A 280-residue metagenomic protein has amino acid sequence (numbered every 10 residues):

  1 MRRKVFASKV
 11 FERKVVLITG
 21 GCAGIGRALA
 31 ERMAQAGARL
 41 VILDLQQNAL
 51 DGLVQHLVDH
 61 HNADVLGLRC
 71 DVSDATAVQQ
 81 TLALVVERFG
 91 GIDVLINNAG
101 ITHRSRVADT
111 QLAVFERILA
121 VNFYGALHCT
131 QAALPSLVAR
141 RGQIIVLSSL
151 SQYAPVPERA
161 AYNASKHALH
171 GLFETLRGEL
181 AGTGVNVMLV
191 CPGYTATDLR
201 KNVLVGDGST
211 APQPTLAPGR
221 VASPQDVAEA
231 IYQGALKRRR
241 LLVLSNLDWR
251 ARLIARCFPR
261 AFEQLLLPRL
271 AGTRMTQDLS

Functional and structural regions predicted by a protein language model:
V15, G20-A23: Conserved glycine-rich cofactor-binding loop
A38-L53: Conserved glycine-rich Rossmann-like NAD(P)H-binding loop of the short-chain dehydrogenase/reductase
Q47-N48, R69-Q80, L112: The beta1-alpha1 cofactor-binding region of Rossmann-like NAD(H)/NADP(H)-dependent oxidoreductases
R106-V107, Q111-E116: Substrate-binding pocket helix/loop in short-chain dehydrogenase/reductase
T130, S165: Active-site helix of classical SDR
S149: Residue(s) in the substrate-gating loop at a strand-loop-helix junction that position the organic substrate next
G182-N246: SDR active-site lid
